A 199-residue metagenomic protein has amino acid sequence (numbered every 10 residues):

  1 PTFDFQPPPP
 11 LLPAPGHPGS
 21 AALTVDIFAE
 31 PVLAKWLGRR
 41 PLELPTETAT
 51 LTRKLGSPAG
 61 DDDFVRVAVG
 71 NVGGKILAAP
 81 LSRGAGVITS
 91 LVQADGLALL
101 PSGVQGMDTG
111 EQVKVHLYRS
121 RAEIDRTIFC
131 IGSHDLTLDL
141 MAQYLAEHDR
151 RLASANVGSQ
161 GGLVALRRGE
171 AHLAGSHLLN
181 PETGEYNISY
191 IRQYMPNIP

Functional and structural regions predicted by a protein language model:
P1-D125: Flexible glycine/proline-rich
L12-P15, I131, V164, L173-A174: Short glycine-rich loop/turn motifs that provide flexible caps or phosphate-binding loops at active sites
G19-S20, L136-L140, Q160-G161: Short alpha-helical
V25-I27, A142-Q143, N187: Short amphipathic alpha-helical segments
E30, Q143, R168: Short, well-ordered alpha-helices that flank and scaffold nucleotide-derived cofactor binding pockets
I124-H134, R151-A155: Short, well-ordered beta-strand elements
F129-E147: N-terminal winged-helix
A146-P199: N-terminal segment of the mature folded domain
